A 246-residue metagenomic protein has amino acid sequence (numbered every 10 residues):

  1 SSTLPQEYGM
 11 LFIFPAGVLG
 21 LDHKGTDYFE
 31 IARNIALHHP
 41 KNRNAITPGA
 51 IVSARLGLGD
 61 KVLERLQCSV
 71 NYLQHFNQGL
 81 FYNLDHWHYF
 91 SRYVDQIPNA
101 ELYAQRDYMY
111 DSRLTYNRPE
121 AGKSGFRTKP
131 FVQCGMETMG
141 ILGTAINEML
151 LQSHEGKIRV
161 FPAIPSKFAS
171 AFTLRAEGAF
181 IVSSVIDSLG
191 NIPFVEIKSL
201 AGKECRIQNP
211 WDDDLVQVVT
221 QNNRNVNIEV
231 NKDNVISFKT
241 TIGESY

Functional and structural regions predicted by a protein language model:
S1-H154, P193: Active-site core of glycosidic bond-cleaving carbohydrate-active enzymes
V132-S183, D187-N191: Catalytic cores of secreted or luminal carbohydrate-active enzymes
A176, L189, S199-A201, I242: Solvent-exposed loop and beta-edge segments used for protein-protein assembly and interaction
I181, N191-F194, E204, D233-V235 (+1 more regions): Intrinsic-disorder/low-complexity, polar/charged segments enriched in Ser/Thr/Lys/Arg/Asp/Glu/Gln
E196-D212: Surface-exposed beta-strand/loop patches in extracellular or lumenal glycoproteins
I207, N227-Y246: C-terminal beta-strand-rich structural cap/linker in extracellular carbohydrate-active enzymes
Q208, D214-N222: Change to "...patches in solvent-exposed regions of secreted, membrane-anchored, or virion-exposed structural
